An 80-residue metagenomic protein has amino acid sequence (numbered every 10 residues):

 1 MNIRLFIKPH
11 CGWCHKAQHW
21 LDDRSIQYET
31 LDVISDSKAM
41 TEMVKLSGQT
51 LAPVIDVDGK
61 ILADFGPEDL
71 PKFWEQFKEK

Functional and structural regions predicted by a protein language model:
M1-R24: Local sequence-structure signature of Cys/Sec-based thiol-disulfide redox active-site neighborhoods
K8, G48, P67: ATP/adenylate-binding site constellation spanning eukaryotic-like Ser/Thr protein kinases, ABC-transporter
G12, K38, T50, D69: Short alpha-helical
H19-T30, T50: Conserved segment of the thioredoxin-like fold in thiol-based oxidoreductases
Q27-A39: Thiol-based oxidoreductase modules, predominantly thioredoxin-like and allied folds used for disulfide exchange
S47-I55: Structural micro-motif
V57-K80: Non-catalytic, surface beta->alpha helical segment in thiol-disulfide oxidoreductase systems
